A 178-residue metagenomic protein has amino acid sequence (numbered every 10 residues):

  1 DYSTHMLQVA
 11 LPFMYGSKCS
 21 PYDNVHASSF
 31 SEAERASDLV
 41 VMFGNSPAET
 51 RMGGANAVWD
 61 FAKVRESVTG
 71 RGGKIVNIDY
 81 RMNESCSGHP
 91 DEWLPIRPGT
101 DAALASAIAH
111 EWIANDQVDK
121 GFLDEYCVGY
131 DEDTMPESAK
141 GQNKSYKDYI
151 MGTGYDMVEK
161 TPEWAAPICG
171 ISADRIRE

Functional and structural regions predicted by a protein language model:
D1-A36: Anionic-ligand anchoring segments at beta-strand to alpha-helix junctions in alpha/beta enzyme folds, i.e., glycine
Y2, S46-E49, R81-E84: Solvent-exposed loop/turn segments at secondary-structure junctions within structured extracellular/periplasmic domains
S29-V40, S67-V68, Y155-M157, R177-E178: Glycine-rich phosphate/diphosphate-binding loops that line cofactor/substrate pockets in enzymes
V41-M42, P95: Redox-cofactor binding/interface segments in oxidoreductases and associated redox assembly factors
M42, S46, I113: Active-site cores that bind ATP or allylic diphosphates and position pyrophosphate for catalysis
P47-W59: Glycine/threonine-rich flexible loop motifs
A57-R71: Catalytic-core regions built around general acid/base machinery
G70-V76, R81-E178: Long, well-ordered, tryptophan-enriched scaffold segments
